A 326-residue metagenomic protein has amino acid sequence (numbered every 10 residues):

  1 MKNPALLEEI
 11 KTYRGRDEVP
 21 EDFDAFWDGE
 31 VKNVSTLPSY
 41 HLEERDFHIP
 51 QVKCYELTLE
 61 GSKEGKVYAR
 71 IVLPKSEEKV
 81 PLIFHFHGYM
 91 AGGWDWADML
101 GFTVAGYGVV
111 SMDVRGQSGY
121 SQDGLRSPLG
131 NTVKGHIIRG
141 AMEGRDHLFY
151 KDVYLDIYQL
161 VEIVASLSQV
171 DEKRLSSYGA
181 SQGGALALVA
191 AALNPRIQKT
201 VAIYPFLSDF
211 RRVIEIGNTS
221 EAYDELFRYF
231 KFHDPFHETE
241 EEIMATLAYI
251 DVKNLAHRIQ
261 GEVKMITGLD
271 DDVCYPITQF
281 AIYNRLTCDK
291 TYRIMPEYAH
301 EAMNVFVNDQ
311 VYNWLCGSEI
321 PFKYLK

Functional and structural regions predicted by a protein language model:
M1-Q51, Y324-K326: N-terminal targeting or regulatory segments adjacent to alpha/beta-hydrolase or S9 domains
N33-E77: N-terminal cap/lid segment of alpha/beta-hydrolase-fold proteins
W94, L100-L155: Cap/lid segment of the alpha/beta-hydrolase catalytic domain
H136-S181: Gly/Ser-rich "nucleophile elbow"/oxyanion-hole loop immediately N-terminal to the catalytic nucleophile in hydrolases
V189-F236, I294: Hydrolase active-site cap/lid region
R258-I259, M265-T267, D271: Short beta-strand/loop motif that positions the catalytic acidic residue of the alpha/beta-hydrolase fold
L269-C274, E301: Acidic catalytic loop of the alpha/beta-hydrolase fold
I294-Y312: Histidine-bearing beta->alpha loop at or near hydrolase active sites
